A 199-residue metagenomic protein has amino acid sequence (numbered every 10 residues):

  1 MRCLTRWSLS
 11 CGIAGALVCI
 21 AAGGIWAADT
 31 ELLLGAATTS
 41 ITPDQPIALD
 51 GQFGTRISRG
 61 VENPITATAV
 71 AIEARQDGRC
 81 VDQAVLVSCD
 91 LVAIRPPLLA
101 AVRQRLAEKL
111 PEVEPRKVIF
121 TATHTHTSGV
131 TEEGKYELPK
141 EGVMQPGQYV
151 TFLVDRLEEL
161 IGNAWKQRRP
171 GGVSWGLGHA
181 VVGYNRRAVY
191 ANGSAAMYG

Functional and structural regions predicted by a protein language model:
M1-W7: N-terminal secretory signal peptides that target proteins for export/translocation
S8-G23: Bacterial N-terminal signal peptides
A28-G199: Conserved beta-alpha junction segments in alpha/beta enzyme cores
